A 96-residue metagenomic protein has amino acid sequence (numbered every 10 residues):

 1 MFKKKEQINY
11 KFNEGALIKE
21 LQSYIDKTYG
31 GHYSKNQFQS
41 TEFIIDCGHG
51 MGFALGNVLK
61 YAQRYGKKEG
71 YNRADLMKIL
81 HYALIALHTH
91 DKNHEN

Functional and structural regions predicted by a protein language model:
M1-N96: Intrinsically disordered, low-complexity regulatory regions that flank transcription factor DNA-binding cores
